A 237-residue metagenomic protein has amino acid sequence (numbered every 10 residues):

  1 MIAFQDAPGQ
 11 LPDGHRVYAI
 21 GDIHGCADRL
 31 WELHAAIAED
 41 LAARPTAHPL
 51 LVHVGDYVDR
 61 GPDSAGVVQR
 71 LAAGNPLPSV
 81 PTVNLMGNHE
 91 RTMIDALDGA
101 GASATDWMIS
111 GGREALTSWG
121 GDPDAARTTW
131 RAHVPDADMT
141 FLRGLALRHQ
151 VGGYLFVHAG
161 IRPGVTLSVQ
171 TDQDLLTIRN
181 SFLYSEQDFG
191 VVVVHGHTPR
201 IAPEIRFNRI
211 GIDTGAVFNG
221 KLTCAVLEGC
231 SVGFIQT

Functional and structural regions predicted by a protein language model:
M1-E32: Short glycine- and acidic-rich boundary segments immediately preceding or forming the N-terminal edge of structured
A3-D13, A42-R44, A72-P76, L147-Q150 (+2 more regions): A short acidic-Thr-Gly-centered motif at the start of a beta-strand
G14, T46-H48, S79-P81, G152 (+1 more regions): A general structural motif
A19-G21, H53, N84, F156-V157 (+1 more regions): Short hydrophobic beta-strand that contains or immediately precedes a catalytic carboxylate
G25-D28, D59-P62, H89-I94, P163-G164 (+2 more regions): Active-site environment of divalent metal-dependent phosphoester hydrolases
C26-T105: Core catalytic region of metal-dependent phosphoesterases/phosphodiesterases, especially metallo-beta-lactamase-like
W31-E32, A65-G66, L97-D98, S168-V169 (+2 more regions): Short amphipathic alpha-helical segments
D106-G211, G215-K221, L227-T237: Acidic, His/Gly-enriched loop-helix segments that form or flank divalent-metal centers in metallo-dependent hydrolases
